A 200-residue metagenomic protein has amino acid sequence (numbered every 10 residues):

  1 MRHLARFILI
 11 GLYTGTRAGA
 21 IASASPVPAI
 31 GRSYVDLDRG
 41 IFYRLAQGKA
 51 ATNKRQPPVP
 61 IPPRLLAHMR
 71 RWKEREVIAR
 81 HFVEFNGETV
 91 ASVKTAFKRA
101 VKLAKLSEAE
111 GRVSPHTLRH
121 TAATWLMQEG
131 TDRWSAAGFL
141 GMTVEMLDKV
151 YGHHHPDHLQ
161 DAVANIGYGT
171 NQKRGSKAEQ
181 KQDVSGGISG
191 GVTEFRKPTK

Functional and structural regions predicted by a protein language model:
M1-A18, A22, L159, R196: Basic, Lys/Arg- and aromatic-enriched nucleic-acid-binding interface segment
M1-A5, T14, V59, A67 (+3 more regions): Short, basic (Lys/Arg/His-rich) helix/loop patches that form interaction surfaces in the mid-to-C-terminal regions
T14, S23-R71: Conserved tyrosine-mediated DNA breakage-rejoining catalytic core shared by Y-recombinases
G19, A91, E145: Key DNA-contact positions within bacterial/archaeal DNA-binding proteins
V27-L37, R112, T131-V150, A178-E179: Short, polar N-cap/turn motifs at the start of nucleic acid-interacting alpha helices
R32, A50-N53, P63-L65, R75-V77 (+2 more regions): C-terminal secondary-structure termini that scaffold catalytic or DNA-interacting sites
H154-P156: A compact, surface-exposed functional segment
